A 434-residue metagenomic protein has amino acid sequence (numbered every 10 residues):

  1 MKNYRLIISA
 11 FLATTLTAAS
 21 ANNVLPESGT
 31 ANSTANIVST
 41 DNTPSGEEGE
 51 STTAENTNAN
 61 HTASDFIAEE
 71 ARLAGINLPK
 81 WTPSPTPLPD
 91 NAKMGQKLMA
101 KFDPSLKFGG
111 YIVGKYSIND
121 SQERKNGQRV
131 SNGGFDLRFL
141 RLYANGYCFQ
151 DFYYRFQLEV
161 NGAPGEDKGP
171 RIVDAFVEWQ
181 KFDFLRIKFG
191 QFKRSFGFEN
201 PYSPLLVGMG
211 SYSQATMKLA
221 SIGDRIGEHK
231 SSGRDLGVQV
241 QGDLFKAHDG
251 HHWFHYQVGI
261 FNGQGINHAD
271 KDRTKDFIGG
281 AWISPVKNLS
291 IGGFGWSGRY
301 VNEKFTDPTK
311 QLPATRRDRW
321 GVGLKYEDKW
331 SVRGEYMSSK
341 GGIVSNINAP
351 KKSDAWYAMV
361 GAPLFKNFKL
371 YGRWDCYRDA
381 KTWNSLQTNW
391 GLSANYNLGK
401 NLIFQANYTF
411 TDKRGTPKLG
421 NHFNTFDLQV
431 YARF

Functional and structural regions predicted by a protein language model:
Y4-L6, A10, T14-V113, D120-Q122: N-terminal periplasmic/intermembrane-space "pro-region" immediately following the signal or transit peptide
G95-G263, K271-I278, W282-I291, M359-A362 (+2 more regions): Outer membrane beta-barrel
D103, W282-A380: Detector for outer-membrane/organellar transmembrane beta-barrel domains, recognizing the amphipathic beta-strand
N119-E123, G165-K168, F198-P201, Y212 (+5 more regions): Outer-membrane beta-barrel proteins
G127-D136, P164-I172, E228-S232, A269-T274 (+4 more regions): Replace "Gram-negative outer membrane beta-barrel proteins" with "bacterial and organellar outer membrane beta-barrel
R138, R171-V173, N262, K275-F277 (+8 more regions): Transmembrane beta-barrel architecture of outer-membrane proteins
G361-N401, Q405, T409: Outer membrane beta-barrel transmembrane domains
Y396, N421-F434: Outer-membrane beta-barrel "beta-signal"
